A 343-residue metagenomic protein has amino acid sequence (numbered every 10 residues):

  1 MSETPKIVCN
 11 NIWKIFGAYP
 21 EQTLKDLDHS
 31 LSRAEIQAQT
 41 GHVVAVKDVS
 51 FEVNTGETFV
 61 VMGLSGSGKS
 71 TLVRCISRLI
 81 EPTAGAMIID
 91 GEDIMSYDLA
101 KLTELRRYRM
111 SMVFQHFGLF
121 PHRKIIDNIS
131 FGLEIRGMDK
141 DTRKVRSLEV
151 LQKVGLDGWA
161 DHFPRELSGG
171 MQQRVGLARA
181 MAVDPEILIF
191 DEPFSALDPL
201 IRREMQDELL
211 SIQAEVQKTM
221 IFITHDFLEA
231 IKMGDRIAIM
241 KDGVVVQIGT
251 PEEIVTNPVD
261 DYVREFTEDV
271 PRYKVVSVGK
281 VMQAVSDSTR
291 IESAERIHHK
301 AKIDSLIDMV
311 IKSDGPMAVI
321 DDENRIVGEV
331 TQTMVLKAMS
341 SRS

Functional and structural regions predicted by a protein language model:
D26-E35, E92-D93, S130, E134 (+1 more regions): Conserved ABC ATPase "signature" region
S77: Helix-to-loop junction immediately C-terminal to a conserved catalytic motif
F163-L167, M171: Conserved ABC ATPase signature
A182-E186: A short, proline-enriched helix->beta-strand linker immediately N-terminal to the Walker B motif in ABC-type P-loop
I248-G249, N257, E329: ABC ATPase "signature
E292-E323, G328-S343: The conserved cystathionine-beta-synthase
